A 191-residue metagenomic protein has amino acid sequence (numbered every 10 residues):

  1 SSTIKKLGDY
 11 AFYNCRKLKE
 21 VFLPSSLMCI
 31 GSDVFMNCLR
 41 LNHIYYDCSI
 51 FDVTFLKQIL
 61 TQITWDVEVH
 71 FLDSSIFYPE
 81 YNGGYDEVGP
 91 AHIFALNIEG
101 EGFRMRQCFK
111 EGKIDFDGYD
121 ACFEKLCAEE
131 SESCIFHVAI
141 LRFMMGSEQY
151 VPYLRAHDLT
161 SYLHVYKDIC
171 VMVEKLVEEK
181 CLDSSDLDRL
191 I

Functional and structural regions predicted by a protein language model:
S1-K6, R16-C29, L39-F55, I63-L141 (+2 more regions): Structural signature of tandem-repeat unit edges
G8-A11, S32-V34: Consensus positions within tandem repeat domains that build extended binding/scaffold surfaces
